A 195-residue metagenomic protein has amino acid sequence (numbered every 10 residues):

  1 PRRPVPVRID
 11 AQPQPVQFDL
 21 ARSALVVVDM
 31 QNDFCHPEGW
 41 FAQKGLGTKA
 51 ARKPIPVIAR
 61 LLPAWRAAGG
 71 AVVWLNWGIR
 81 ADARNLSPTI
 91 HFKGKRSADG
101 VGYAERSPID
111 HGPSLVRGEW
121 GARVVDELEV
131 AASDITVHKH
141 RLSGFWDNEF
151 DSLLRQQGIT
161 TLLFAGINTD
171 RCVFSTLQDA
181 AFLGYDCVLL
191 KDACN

Functional and structural regions predicted by a protein language model:
P1-V130: Active-site acidic carboxylates
V26, V73-L75, I135-V137, L163 (+1 more regions): Hydrophobic/aromatic beta-strand patches that form the interior of the parallel beta-sheet core in alpha/beta enzyme
A67-G70, G158, G184: Glycine-centered short loops/turns at secondary-structure junctions
D110-L163: Internal catalytic-core helix/loop-beta-alpha segment that presents or stabilizes conserved functional determinants
L163-I167, G184-N195: A short glycine-rich beta-strand->turn/loop micro-motif centered on a GG-aromatic cluster
T169-T176: Short glycine/serine/threonine-rich phosphate/pyrophosphate-binding segments that cradle anionic phosphate groups
A180: Short conserved active-site loop signatures built around small residues
